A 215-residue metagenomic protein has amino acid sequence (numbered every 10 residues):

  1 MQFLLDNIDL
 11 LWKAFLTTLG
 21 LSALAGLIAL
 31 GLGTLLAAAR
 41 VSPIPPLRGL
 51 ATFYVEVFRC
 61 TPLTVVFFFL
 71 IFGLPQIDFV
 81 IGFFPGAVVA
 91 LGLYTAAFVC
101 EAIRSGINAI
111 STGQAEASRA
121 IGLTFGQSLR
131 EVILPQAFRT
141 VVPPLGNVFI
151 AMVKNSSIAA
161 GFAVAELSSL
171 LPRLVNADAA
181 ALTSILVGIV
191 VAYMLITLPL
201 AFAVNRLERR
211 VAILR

Functional and structural regions predicted by a protein language model:
M1-R215: Transmembrane alpha-helices and adjacent helix-loop boundaries
